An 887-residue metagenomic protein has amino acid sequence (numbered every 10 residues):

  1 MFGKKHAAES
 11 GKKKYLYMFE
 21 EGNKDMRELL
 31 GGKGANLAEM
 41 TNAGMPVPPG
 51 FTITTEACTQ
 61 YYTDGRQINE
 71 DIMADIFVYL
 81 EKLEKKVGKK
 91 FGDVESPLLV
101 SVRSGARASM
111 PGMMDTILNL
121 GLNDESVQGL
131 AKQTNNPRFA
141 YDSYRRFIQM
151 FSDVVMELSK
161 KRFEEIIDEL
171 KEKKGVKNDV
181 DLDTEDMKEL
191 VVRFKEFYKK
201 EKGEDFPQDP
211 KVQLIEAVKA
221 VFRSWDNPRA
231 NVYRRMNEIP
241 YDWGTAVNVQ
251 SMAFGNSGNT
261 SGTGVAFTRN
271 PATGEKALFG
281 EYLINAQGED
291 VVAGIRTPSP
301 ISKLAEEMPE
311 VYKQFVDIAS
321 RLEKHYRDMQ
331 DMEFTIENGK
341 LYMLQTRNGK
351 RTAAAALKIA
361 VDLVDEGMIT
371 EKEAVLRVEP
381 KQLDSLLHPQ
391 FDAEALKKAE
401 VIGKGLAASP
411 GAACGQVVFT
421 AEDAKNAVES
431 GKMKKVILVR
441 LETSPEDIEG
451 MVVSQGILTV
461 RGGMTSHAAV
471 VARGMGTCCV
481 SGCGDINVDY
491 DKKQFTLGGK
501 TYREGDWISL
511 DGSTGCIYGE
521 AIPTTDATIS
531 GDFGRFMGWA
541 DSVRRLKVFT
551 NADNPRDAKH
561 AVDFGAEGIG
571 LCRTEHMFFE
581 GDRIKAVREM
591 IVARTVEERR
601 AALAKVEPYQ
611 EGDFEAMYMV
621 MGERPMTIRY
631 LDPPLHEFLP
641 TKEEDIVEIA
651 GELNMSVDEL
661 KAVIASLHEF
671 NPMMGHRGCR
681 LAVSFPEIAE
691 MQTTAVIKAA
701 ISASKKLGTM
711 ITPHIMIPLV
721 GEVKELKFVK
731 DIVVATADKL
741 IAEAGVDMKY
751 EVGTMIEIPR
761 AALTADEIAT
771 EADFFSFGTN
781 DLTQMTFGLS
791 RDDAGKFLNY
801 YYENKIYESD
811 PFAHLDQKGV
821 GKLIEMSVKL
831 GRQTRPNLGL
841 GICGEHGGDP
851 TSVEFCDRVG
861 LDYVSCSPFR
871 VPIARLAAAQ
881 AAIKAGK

Functional and structural regions predicted by a protein language model:
F2-A399, K425, K434-I437, S444-E449 (+11 more regions): Nucleotide/phosphate-binding sheet-loop regions of phosphoryl- and nucleotidyl-transfer enzymes
M45, T477, L861: Short phosphate-binding/catalytic loops that engage adenosine nucleotides
F51, V460-G462, S481-G484, C572 (+2 more regions): Short beta->alpha connector loops at strand-helix junctions that form conserved, small/polar/Pro-enriched
R103, I529, W539-K887: Conserved alpha/beta-domain cores
V218, W225, S385-F419, R535-D541 (+2 more regions): Flexible inter-domain linker/hinge segments
K340-Y342, L441-V452, G456-L458, M464-V471 (+9 more regions): Glycine-rich phosphate/ribose-binding loops and adjacent secondary-structure elements that form binding surfaces
E371, V378-P380, A393-L396, A521-K547: Intein/HINT protein-splicing elements and their conserved insertion hotspots or analogous self-processing inserts
K404-E446, L497-R535: Extended, non-globular alpha-helical segments
